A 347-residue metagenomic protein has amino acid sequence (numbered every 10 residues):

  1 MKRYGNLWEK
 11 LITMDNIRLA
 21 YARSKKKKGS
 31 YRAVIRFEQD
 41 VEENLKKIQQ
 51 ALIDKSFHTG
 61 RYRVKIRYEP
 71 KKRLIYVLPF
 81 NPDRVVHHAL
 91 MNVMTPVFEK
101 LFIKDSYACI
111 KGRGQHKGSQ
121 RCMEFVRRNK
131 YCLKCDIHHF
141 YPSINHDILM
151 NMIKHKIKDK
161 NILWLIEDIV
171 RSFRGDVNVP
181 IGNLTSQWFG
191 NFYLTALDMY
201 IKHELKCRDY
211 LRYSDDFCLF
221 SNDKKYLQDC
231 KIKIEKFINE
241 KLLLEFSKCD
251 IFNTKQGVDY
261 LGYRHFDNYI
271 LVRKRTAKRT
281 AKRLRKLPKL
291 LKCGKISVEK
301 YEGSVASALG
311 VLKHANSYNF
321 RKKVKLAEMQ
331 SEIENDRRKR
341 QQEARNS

Functional and structural regions predicted by a protein language model:
M1-K158, F173: Conserved two-metal-ion catalytic palm core of "right-hand" nucleic acid polymerases, unifying RNA-dependent RNA
Y31, K111, I181, Q256 (+1 more regions): Short glycine-rich loop/turn motifs that provide flexible caps or phosphate-binding loops at active sites
V34, L184, R264: Gly/Ser/Thr-rich beta-alpha loop segments that engage phosphate groups in nucleotides
N44-K47, A51, P70, K104-D105 (+6 more regions): Conserved polymerase palm-domain catalytic core
D83, K224-K225, H265-F266: Short, glycine-/Ser/Thr-/acidic-enriched flexible segments
H88, Q228, L244-S347: Right-hand nucleic-acid polymerase module
M94-L101, I201, N316-F320: Short helix-capping/linker segments at secondary-structure and domain boundaries
E235-L243: A common structural junction motif
